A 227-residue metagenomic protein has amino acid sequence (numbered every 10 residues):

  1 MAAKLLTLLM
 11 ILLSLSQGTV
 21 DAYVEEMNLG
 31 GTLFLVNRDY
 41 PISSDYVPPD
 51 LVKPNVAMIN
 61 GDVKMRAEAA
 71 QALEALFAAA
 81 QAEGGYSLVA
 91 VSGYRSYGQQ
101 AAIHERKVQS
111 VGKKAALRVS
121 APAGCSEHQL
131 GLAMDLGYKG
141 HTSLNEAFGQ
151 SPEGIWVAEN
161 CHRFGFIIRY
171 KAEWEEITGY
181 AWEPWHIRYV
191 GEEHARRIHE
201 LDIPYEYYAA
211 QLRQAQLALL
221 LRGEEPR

Functional and structural regions predicted by a protein language model:
A2-L9: Sec-dependent signal peptide recognition, specifically the positively charged N-region followed immediately by
L9-G93, Y97-R227: Extracytoplasmic cell-surface/polysaccharide-interacting catalytic and binding patches
